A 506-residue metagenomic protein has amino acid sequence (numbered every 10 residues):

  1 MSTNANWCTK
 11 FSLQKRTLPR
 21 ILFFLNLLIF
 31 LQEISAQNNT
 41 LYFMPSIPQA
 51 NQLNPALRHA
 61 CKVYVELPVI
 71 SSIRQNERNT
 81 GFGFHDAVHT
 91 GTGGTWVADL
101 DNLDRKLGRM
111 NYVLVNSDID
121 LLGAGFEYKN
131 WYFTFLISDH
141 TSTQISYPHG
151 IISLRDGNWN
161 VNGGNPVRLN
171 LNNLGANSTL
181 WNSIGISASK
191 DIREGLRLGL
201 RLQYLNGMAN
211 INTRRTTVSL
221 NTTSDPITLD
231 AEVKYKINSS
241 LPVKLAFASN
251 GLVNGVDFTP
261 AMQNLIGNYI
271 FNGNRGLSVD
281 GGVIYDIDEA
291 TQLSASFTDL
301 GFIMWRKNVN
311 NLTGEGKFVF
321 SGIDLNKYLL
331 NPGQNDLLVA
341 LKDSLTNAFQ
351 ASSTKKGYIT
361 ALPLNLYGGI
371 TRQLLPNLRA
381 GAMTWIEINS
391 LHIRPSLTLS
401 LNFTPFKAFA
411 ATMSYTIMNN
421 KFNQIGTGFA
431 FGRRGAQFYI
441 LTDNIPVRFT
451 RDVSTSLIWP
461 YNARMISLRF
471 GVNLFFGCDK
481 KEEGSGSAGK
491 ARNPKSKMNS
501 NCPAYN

Functional and structural regions predicted by a protein language model:
M1-L18: N-terminal secretory signal peptides that target proteins for export/translocation
N6, K10-F11, L28-I29, A491-N493: Glycine-centered signal
I21-E33: Bacterial N-terminal signal peptides
Q37-N506: Subset of outer-membrane beta-barrel
